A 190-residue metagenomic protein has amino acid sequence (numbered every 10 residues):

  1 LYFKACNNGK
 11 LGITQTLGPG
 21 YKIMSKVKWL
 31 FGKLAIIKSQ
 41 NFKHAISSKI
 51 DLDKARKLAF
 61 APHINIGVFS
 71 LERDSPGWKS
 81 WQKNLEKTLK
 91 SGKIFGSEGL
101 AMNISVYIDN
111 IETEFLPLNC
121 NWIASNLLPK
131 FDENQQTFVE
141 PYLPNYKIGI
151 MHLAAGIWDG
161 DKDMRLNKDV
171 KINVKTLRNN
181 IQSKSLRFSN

Functional and structural regions predicted by a protein language model:
L1-N190: Glycosyltransferase catalytic domains, chiefly GT-A lineage
